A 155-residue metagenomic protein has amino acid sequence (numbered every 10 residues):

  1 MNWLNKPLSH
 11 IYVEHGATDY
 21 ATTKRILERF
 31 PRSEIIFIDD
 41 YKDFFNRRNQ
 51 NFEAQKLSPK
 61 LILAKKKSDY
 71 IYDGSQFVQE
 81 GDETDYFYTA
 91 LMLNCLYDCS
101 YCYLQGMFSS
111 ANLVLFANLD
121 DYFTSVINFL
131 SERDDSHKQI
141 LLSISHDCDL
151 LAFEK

Functional and structural regions predicted by a protein language model:
M1-D85: Flexible, acidic/Gly-rich N-terminal and inter-domain linker regions that tether and position cofactor-handling modules
H10-E14, F87-L91, A111-V114: Conserved aromatic-histidine-acidic binding/catalytic patches
Y12, I35-F37, Y88, S100 (+1 more regions): A structural signal for short, well-ordered beta-strand segments and their strand-loop junctions that often border
H15-A17, L91-C95, H146-C148: Short, flexible loop/turn elements at secondary-structure junctions
R47-R48, D85-F87, F123-N128: Short alpha-helical segments and helix-capping/turn motifs at coil-helix boundaries
L63-A64, S68-E80, L104-K155: Conserved Radical SAM active-site core
A90-M107: Local cysteine-cluster metal-coordination motifs and their immediate loop/turn environment, predominantly Fe-S cluster
